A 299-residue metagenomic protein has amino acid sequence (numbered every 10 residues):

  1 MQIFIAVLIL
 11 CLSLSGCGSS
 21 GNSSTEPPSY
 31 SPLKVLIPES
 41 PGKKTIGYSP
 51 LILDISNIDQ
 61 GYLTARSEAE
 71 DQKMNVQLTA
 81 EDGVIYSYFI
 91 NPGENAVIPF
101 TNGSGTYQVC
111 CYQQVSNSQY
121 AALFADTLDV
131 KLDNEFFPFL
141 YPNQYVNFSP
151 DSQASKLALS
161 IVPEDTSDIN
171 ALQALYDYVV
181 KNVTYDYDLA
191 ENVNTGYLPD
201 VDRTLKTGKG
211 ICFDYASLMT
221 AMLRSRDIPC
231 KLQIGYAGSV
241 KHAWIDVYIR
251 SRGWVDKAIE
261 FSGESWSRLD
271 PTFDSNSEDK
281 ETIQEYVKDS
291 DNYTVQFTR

Functional and structural regions predicted by a protein language model:
F4-S167, W254-D256, D291-R299: N-terminal accessory/pre-domain segments preceding catalytic cores
I52-L53, D188-V193, C212-D214: Short N-terminal helix-initiation segments at or just after the protein's N-terminus
P142-T207, V255, E264, L269-S275 (+1 more regions): Secondary-structure boundary elements
A171-L175, G208-L223: Active-site nucleophilic cysteine motif
A190, L198, K209, L232-S239: Catalytic cysteine-centered active-site loop
D214-N292, Q296-R299: Hydrophobic/aromatic-rich core segments of domains that either
